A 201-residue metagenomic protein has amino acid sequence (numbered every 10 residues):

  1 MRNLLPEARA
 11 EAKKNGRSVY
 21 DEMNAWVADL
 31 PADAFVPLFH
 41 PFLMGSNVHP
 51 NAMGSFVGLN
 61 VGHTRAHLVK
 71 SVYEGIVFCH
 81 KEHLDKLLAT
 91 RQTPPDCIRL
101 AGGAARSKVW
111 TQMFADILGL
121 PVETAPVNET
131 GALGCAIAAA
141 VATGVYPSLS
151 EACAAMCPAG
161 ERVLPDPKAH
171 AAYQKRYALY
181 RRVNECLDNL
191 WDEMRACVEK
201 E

Functional and structural regions predicted by a protein language model:
M1-E201: Active-site core segments that coordinate phosphate-bearing ligands/cofactors across diverse enzyme families
